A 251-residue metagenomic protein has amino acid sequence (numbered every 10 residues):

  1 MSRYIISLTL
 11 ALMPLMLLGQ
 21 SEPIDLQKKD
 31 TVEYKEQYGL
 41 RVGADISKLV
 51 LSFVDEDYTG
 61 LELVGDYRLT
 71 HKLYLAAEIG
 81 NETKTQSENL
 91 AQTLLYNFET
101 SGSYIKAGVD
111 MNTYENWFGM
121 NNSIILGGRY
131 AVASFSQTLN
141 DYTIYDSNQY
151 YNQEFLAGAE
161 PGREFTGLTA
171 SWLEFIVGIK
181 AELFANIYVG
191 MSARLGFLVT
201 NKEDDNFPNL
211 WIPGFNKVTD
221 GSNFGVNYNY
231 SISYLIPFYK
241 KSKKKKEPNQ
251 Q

Functional and structural regions predicted by a protein language model:
E22, L26-Y38, K72, Y114-S123 (+2 more regions): Short loop/turn motifs that connect adjacent beta-strands in outer-membrane beta-barrel proteins
K35-G43, Y58-E62, Y74, G102-Y104 (+4 more regions): Outer-membrane beta-barrel architecture
A44-I46, L63-Y67, A107-M111, G128-Y130 (+3 more regions): Residues on the lipid-exposed face of transmembrane beta-strands in outer-membrane beta-barrel proteins
I46-V50, I79-T85, M111-T113, Y130-S136 (+2 more regions): Transmembrane beta-strands of outer-membrane beta-barrel pores
S52, G80, K84-G102, F135-A170 (+2 more regions): Extracellular/periplasm-exposed beta-strand and loop segments of Gram-negative cell-envelope proteins, dominated by
F53-F118, V132: Glycine- and aromatic-enriched membrane insertion/assembly motifs of diderm outer-membrane and organelle channel
K106, D110, S222-Q251: Outer-membrane beta-barrel "beta-signal"
